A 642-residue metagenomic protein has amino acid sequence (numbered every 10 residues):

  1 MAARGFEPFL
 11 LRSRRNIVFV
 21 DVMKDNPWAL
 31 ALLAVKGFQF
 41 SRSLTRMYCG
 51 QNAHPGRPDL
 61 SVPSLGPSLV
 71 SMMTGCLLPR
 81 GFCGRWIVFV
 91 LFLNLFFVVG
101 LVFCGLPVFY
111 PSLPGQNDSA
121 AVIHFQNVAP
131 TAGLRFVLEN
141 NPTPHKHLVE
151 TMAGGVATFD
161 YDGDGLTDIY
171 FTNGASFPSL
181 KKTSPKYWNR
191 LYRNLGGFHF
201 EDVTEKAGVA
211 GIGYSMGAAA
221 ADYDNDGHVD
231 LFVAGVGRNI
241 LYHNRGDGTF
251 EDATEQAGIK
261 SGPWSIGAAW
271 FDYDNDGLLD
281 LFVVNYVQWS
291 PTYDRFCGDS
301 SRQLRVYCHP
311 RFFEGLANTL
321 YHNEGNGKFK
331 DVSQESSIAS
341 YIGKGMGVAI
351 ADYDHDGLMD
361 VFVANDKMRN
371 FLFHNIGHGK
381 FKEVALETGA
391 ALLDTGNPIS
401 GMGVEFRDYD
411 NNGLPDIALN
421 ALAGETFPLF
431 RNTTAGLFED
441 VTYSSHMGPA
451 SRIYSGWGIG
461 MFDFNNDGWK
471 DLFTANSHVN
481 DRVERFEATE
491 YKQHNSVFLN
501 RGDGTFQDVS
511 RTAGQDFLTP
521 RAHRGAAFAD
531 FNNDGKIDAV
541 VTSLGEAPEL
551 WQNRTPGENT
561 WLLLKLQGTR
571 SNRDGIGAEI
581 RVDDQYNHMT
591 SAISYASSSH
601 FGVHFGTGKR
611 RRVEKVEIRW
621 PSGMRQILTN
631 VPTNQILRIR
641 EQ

Functional and structural regions predicted by a protein language model:
M1-R80, G84: Intrinsically disordered, low-complexity, positively biased terminal segments
Q116-Q126, L180-V203, R238-D252, C297-G298 (+6 more regions): Beta-propeller blade repeat segments, especially FG-GAP/WD-type strand-to-loop junctions in 6- to 7-bladed propeller
L134-G155, A207-A219, G258-A269, E314 (+7 more regions): Repeat-based blade/solenoid architectures
P142, K146, H446-R452, N480 (+1 more regions): Gly/Ser/Thr/Pro-enriched helix-cap/hinge segments flanking short amphipathic alpha-helices
H145, A153-G163, R193, Y214-H228 (+10 more regions): Beta-propeller blade termini
I169-N173, D226-G235, L281-N285, D360-N365 (+4 more regions): Hydrophobic beta-strand segments that make up the repeating blades of beta-propeller and related beta-repeat
T172-K186, V287-F313, T474-K492: Short, conserved, GDST-rich strand-edge loop motifs in beta-rich repeat architectures
E205-A220, A234-Y273, V287-R311, L316-A317 (+1 more regions): Asp-box/WD-like beta-propeller blade repeats and closely related beta-sheet repeat scaffolds
